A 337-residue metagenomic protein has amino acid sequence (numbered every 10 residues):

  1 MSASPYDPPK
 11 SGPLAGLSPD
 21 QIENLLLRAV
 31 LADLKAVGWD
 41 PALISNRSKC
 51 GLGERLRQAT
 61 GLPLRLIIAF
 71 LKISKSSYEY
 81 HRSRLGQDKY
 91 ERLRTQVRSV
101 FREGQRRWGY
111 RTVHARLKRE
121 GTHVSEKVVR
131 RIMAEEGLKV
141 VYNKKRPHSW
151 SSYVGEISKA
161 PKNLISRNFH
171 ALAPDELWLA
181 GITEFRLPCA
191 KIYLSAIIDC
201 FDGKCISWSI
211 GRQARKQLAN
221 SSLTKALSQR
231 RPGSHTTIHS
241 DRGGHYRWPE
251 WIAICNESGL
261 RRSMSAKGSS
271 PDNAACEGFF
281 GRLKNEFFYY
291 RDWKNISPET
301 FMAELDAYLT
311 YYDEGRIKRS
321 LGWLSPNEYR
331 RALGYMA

Functional and structural regions predicted by a protein language model:
M1-P63, R92, Q96, S263 (+1 more regions): Residue-centric detector for conserved, function-critical "anchor" positions in compact interaction modules
I44, I73-A173, S269, S325-G334: Basic, flexible linker segments flanking DNA-binding modules in nucleic acid-interacting mobile-element proteins
K49-E79, E136: Structured, non-catalytic alpha/beta "coupling" segments that mediate domain-domain communication and provide generic
I67-I68, Y78, V97, V113 (+15 more regions): Mobile genetic element proteins and their domesticated derivatives, centered on retroelements and DNA transposons
S151-S152, E156, S240-R242, W248-I252 (+3 more regions): RNase H-like two-metal-ion nuclease catalytic core shared by retroviral integrases and related mobile-element nucleases
R167-I206, R212-A214: An active-site-proximal beta-strand-loop segment
R186, A190, S209-P232: Active-site beta-loop-alpha junctions of metal-dependent nucleic acid enzymes, especially the RNase H-like/DDE
N256-S258, K284-A337: C-terminal domain-tail junction helix/linker
